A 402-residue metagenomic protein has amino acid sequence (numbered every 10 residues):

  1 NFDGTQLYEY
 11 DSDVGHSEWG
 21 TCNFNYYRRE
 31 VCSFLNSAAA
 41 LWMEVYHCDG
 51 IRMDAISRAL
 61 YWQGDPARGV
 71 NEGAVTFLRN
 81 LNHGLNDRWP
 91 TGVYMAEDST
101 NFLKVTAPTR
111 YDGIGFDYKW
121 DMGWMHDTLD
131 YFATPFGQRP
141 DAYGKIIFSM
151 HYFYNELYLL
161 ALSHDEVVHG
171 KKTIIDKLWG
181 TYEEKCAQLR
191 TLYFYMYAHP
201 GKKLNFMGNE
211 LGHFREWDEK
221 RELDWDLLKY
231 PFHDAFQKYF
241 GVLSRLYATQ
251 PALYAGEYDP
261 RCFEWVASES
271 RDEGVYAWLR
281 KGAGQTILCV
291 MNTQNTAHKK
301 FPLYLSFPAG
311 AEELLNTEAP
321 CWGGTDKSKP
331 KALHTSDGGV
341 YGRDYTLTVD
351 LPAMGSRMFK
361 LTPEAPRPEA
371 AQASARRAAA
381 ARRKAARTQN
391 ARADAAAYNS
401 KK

Functional and structural regions predicted by a protein language model:
N1-S17, T21, T134-M150, G323-G324: Core domains of carbohydrate- and sulfate-ester-processing enzymes
N1-V70, L333, R382: Substrate-binding/active-site clefts of carbohydrate-active enzymes
C32-L35, A39, A74, L78 (+2 more regions): Aromatic/hydrophobic pocket-lining residues that form the small-molecule binding cavity in soluble enzyme cores
H47-D49, Y61-K220, A248-L303, F307-T317 (+1 more regions): Conserved alpha/beta catalytic core and glycan-binding cleft of carbohydrate-active enzymes
F232-L253: Catalytic cores of secreted or luminal carbohydrate-active enzymes
A309-Y341: Trp/Gly-enriched beta-strand surface patches
P330-A371: C-terminal beta-strand-rich structural cap/linker in extracellular carbohydrate-active enzymes
A395-A396: Short, low-complexity intrinsically disordered segments enriched in A/P/G/S/L with frequent Arg, especially at protein
